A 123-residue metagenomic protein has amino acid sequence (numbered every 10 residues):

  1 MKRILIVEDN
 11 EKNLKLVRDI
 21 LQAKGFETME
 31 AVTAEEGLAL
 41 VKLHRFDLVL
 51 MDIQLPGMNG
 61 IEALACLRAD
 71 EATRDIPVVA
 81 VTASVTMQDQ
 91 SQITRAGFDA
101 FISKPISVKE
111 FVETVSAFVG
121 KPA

Functional and structural regions predicted by a protein language model:
E8: Conserved acidic carboxylate
K15-A23: Charged docking surfaces used in two-component/phosphorelay signaling
R18, E62, V85-A100, E113: Alpha4 helix (beta4-alpha4-beta5 surface) of REC/receiver domains from two-component response regulators
G25-V32, L40: Short hydrophobic/Thr-rich beta-strand motif most characteristic of the beta2 strand and flanking loop of CheY-like
T33-E36, N59-A65: Acidic catalytic/metal-coordinating carboxylates
D52, T82: Active-site residues of response regulator receiver
P56-N59, R74, T86: The feature encodes the CheY-like receiver
I106-V115: C-terminal output helix
